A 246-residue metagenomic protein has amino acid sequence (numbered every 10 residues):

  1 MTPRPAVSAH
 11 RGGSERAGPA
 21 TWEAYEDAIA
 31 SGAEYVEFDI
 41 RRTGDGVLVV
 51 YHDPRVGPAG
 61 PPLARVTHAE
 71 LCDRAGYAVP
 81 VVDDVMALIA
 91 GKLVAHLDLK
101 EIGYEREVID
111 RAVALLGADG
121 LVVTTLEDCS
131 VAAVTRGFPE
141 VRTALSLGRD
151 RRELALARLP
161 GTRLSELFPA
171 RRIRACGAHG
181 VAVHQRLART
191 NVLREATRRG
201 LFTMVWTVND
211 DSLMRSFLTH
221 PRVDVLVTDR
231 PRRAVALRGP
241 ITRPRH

Functional and structural regions predicted by a protein language model:
M1-H246: Phosphate-group recognition and catalysis centered on beta-loop-alpha active-site segments
